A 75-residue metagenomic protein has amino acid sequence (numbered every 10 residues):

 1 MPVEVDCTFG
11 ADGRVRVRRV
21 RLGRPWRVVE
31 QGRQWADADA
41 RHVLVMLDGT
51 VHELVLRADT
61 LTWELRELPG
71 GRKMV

Functional and structural regions predicted by a protein language model:
M1-V75: Cysteine-centric segments in proteins
